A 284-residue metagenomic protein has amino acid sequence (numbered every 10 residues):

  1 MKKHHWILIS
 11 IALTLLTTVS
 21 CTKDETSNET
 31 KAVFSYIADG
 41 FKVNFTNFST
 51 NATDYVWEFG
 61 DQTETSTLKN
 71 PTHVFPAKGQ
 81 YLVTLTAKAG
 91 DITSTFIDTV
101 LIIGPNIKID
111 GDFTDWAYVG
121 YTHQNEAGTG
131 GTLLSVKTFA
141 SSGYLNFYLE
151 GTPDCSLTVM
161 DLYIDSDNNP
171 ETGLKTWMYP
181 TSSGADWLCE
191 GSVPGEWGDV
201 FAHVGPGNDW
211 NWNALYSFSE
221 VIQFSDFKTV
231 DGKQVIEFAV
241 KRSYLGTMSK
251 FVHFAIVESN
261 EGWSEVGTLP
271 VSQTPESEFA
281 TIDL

Functional and structural regions predicted by a protein language model:
M1-S20: Sec-dependent bacterial lipoprotein signal peptides
C21-I107: Extracellular/lumenal mature domains of secreted and surface-exposed proteins
S49-T53, P153, Y244: Extracellular acidic, Ser/Thr/Pro-rich low-complexity tracts
V56-E58, D161-D165: Beta-strand signatures of extracellular beta-sandwich domains
T72-H73, L134-K137, I222-T229: Beta-strand-rich interaction surfaces with strong enrichment in secreted/lumenal proteins
I97-Y144, E150-C155, N168-P170, L174-W210 (+2 more regions): Order/disorder boundary and secretion-linked terminal/linker segments
Y144-E150, D161-Y163, V235-K241: Residues within well-ordered beta-strands of beta-sheet-rich folds
N208-S243: Acidic, glycine-rich flexible loop segments
